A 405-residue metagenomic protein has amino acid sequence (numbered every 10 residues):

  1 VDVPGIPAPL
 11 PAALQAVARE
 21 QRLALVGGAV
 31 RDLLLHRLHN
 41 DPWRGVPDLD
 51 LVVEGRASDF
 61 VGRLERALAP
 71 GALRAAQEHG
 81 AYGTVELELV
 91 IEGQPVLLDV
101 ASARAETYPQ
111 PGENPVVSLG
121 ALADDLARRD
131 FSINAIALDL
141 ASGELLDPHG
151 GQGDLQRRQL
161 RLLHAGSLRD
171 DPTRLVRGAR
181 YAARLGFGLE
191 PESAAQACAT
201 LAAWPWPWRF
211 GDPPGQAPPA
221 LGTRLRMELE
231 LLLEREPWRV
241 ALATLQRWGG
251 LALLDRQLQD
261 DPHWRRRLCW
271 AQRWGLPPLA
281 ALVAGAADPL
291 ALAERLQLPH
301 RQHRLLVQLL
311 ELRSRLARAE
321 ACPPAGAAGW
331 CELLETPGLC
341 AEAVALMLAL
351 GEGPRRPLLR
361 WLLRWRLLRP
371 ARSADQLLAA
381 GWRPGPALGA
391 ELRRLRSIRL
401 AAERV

Functional and structural regions predicted by a protein language model:
V1-V405: Catalytic cores of the polymerase beta-like nucleotidyltransferase superfamily and closely associated nucleotide
